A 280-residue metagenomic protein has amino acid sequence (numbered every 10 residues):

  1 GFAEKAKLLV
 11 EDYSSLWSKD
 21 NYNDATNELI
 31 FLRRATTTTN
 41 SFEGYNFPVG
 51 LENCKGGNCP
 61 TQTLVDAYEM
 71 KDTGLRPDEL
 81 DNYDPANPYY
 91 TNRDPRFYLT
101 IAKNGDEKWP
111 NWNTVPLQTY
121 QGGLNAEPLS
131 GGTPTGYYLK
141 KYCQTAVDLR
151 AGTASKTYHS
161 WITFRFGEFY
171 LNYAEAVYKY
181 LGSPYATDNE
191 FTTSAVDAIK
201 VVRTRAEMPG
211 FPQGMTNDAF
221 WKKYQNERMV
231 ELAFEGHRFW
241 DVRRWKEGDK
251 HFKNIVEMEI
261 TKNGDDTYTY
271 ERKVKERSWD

Functional and structural regions predicted by a protein language model:
G1-A3, F31, R93, F97-A102 (+3 more regions): Extended, hydrophobic/aromatic-rich amphipathic alpha-helical segments that build helical scaffolds
G1-D24: Hydrophobic, small-residue-rich alpha-helical packing segments that form membrane-like cores
A3, A206-P209: Alpha-helical junction/boundary sensor with strong preference for TPR arrays
L16-G74, K156, S160-W161, R203 (+1 more regions): Long, intrinsically disordered, low-complexity segments
E28, D84-F166: Flexible, polar/acidic helix-loop-strand segments at domain edges
E69, L80-D84: Beta-sandwich/jelly-roll carbohydrate-recognition scaffolds of carbohydrate-active enzymes
A86-D94, T187-D197, Y268-E276: Glycine-rich, flexible loop segments associated with nucleotide phosphate handling
K108, Q144-V147, A176-P184, E207 (+1 more regions): Short regulatory "switch" loops immediately downstream of catalytic or recognition motifs within protein catalytic
